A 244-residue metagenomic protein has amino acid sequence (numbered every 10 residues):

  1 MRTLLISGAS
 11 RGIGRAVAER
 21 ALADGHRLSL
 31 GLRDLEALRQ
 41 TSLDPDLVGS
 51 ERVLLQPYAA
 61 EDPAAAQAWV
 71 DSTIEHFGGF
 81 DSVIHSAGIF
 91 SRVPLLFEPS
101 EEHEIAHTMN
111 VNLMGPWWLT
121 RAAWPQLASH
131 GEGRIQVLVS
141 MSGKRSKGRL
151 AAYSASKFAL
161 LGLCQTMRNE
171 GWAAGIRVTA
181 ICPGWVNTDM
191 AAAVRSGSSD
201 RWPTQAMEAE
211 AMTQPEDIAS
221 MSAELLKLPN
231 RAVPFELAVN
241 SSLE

Functional and structural regions predicted by a protein language model:
S10-R11: Conserved glycine-rich cofactor-binding loop
D24-T41: Conserved glycine-rich Rossmann-like NAD(P)H-binding loop of the short-chain dehydrogenase/reductase
I89-A106, R149-A152: Conserved mid-core segment of classical short-chain dehydrogenase/reductases
T120, S156: Active-site helix of classical SDR
S140: Residue(s) in the substrate-gating loop at a strand-loop-helix junction that position the organic substrate next
R145, T166-I176: Active-site-adjacent segment of SDR/Rossmann-fold oxidoreductases
A180-I181, D200-E244: C-terminal helical subdomain
